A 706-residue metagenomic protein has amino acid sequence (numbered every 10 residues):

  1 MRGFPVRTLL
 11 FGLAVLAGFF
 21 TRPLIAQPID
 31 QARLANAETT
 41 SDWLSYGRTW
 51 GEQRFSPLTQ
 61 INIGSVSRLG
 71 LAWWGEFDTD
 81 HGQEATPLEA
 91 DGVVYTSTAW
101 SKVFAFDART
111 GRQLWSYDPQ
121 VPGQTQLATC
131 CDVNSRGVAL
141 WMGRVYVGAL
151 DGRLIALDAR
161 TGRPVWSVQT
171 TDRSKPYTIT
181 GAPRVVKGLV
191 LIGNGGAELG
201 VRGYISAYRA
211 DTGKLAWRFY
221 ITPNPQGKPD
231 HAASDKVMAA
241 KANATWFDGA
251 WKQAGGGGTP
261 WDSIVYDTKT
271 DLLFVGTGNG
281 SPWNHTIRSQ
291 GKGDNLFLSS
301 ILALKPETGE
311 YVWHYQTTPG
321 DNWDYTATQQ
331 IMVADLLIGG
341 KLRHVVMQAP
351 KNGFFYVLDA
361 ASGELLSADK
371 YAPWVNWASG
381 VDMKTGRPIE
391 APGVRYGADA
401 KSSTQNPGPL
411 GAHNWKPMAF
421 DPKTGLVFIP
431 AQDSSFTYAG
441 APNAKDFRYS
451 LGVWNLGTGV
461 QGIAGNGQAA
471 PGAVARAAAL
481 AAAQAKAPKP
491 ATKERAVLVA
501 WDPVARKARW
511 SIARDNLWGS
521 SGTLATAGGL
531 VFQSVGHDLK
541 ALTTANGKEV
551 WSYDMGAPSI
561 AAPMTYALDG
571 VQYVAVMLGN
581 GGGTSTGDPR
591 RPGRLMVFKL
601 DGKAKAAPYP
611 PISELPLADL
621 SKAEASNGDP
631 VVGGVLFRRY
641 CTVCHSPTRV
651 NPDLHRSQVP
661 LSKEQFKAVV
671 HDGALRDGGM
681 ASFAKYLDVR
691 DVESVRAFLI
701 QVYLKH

Functional and structural regions predicted by a protein language model:
I29-L71, D230-M238, P392-G393, A487-P488 (+2 more regions): Blade/loop signatures of beta-propeller domains
W43-G47, D80-K102, L127-R153, T178-R202 (+8 more regions): Repeat-blade elements of multi-bladed beta-propeller folds
R48, A360, C644-V650, H671 (+2 more regions): Detector for the c-type heme attachment site
G75-T86, S116-A139, S167-A182, L199 (+11 more regions): Extracytoplasmic beta-rich repeat domains
G148, V670, A684-H706: C-terminal capping alpha-helices of c-type cytochrome domains
M564-S613: Blade-level signature of beta-propeller repeat domains, shared across WD40, Kelch, NHL, RCC1 and BNR/Asp-box propellers
I612-L636: Electrostatic cytochrome c docking/interface patches
G634, S646-F683: Gly/Gly-Pro-rich "capping" loops immediately C-terminal to redox-active cysteine motifs in periplasmic/lumenal
